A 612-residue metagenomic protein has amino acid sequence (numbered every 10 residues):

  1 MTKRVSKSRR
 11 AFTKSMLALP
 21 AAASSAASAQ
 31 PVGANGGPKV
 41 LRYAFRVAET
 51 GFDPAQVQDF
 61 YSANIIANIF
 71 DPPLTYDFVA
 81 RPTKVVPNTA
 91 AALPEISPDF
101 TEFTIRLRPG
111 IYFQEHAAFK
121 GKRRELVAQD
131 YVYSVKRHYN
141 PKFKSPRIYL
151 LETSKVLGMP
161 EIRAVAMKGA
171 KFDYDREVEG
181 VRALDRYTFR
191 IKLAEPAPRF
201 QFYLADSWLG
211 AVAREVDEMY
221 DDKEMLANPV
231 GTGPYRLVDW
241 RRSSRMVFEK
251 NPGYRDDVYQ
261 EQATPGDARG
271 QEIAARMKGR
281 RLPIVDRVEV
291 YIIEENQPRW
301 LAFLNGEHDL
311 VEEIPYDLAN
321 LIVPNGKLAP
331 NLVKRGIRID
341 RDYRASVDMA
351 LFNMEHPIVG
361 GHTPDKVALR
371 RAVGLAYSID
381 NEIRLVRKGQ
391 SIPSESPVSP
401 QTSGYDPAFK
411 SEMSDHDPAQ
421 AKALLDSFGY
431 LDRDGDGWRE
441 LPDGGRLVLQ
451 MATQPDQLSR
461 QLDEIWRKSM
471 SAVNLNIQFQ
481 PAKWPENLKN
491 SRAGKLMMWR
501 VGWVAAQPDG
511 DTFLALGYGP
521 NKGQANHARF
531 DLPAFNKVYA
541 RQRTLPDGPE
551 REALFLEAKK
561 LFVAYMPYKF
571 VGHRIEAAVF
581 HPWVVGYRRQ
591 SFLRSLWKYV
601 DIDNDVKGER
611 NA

Functional and structural regions predicted by a protein language model:
T2, S6-A11, Q30-N35, F78-V79 (+11 more regions): Extracytoplasmic/periplasmic ligand-capture domains
T13-A21: Sec-dependent signal peptide hydrophobic core
L41-A44, Q450-A452: Short, well-ordered beta-strand segments
A44-P98, V230: N-terminal lobe/hinge region of extracytoplasmic solute-binding protein
A55-N64, K120-L126, L204-W208: Short Gly/aromatic-enriched secondary-structure transition segments
V571: Active-site-proximal polar cores
